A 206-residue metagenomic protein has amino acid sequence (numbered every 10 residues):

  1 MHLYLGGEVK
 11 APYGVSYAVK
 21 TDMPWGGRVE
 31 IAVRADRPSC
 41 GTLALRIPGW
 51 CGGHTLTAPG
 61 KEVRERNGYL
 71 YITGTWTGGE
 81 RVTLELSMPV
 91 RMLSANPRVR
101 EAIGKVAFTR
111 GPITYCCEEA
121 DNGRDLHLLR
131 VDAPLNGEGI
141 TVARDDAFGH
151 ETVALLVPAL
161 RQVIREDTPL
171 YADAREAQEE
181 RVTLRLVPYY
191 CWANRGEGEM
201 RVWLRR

Functional and structural regions predicted by a protein language model:
M1-A32, R81, E85-R206: C-terminal beta-rich recognition modules with glycine/proline-rich loops and embedded aromatic residues
L5, V29, G41, G52 (+2 more regions): Residue-level marker for the onset of beta-strands and adjacent loop->beta junctions in well-ordered domains
I31-S39: Extracellular and analogous surface-interaction loops
P38-A58: Beta-strand-rich binding/interaction modules
G41-A44, I72-R91: C-terminal beta-strand-rich structural cap/linker in extracellular carbohydrate-active enzymes
C51-T73, M92-R98: Solvent-exposed beta-strand/loop surfaces of large extracellular or lumenal domains
